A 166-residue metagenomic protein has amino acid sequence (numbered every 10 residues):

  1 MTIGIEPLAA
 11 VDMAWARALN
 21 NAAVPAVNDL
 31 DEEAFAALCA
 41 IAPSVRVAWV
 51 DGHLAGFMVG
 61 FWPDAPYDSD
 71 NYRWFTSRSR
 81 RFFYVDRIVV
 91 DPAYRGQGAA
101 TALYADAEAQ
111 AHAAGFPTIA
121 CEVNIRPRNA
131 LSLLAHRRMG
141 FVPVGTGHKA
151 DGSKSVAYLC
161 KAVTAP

Functional and structural regions predicted by a protein language model:
T2-A16: A short beta-loop-alpha structural element at the N-terminal edge of CoA-dependent acyl/N-acetyltransferase catalytic
I3, H53-F57, F83: Glycine-rich phosphate/pyrophosphate-binding loop shared by adenosine-nucleotide-utilizing enzymes
P25-D51, A65: Active-site rim helix/loop that mediates acceptor-substrate recognition in acyltransferases
V59-R87: Conserved acyl-donor/pantetheine-binding loop and adjacent beta-alpha core of acyl/acetyltransferases and related
S77, T146-P166: C-terminal "cap" of GNAT-fold acetyltransferases
V90, G96-A109, R138: Conserved acetyl-CoA-binding loop-helix of GNAT-fold acetyltransferases
A111-I125: Conserved GNAT acetyl-CoA-binding A-motif
I125-G145: Conserved active-site alpha-helix within GNAT-family acetyltransferase domains
